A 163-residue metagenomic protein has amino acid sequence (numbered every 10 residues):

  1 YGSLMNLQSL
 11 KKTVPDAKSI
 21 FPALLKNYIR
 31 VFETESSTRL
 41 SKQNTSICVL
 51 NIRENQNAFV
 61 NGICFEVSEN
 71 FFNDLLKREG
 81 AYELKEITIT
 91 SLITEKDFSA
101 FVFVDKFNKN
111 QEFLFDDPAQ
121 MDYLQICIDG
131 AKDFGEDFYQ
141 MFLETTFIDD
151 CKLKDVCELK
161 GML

Functional and structural regions predicted by a protein language model:
Y1-L163: A glycine-rich, hydrophobic/aromatic-adjacent loop/helix-cap motif
